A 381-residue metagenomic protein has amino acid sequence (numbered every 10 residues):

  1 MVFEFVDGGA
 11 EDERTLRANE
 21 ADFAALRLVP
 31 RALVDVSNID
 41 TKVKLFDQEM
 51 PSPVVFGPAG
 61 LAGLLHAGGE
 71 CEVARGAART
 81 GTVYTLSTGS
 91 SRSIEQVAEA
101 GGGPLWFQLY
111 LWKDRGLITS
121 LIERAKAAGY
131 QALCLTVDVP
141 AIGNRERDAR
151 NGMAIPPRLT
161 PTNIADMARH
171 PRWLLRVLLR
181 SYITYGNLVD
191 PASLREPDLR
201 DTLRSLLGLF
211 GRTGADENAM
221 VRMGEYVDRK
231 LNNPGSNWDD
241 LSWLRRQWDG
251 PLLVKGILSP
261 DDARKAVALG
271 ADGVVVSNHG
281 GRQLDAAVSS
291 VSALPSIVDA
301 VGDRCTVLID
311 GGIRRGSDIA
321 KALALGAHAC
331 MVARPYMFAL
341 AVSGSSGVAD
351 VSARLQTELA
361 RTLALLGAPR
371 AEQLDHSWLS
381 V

Functional and structural regions predicted by a protein language model:
M1-A141, L355-T357, L374-H376, S380-V381: N-terminal capping/small domains of soluble enzymes
M1-A24, S292-I309, I313-V381: Alpha/beta catalytic cores of nucleotide-metabolism and tRNA/nucleoside-modifying enzymes
M1-M50, P156-L159, A168-S236, E372-L374: An N-cap/entry alpha-helix motif that binds or orients negatively charged groups
F56, A77, L135, L244 (+5 more regions): Conserved, mostly hydrophobic/aromatic
L61, I142, R222-V227, N278-V288 (+1 more regions): Glycine-rich, proline-tolerant flexible connector loops at the mouths of alpha/beta enzymes
L65-E70, L86-P104, L111-L121, P140-G152 (+5 more regions): Active-site-adjacent beta->alpha loops and helix N-cap segments on the catalytic face of soluble alpha/beta enzymes
R79-V83, E99-L105, G129-Q131, Q247-P251 (+4 more regions): Glycine-enriched alpha-helix->loop->beta-strand junction motifs that scaffold or abut catalytic
V97-W106, P161, M167, N233-L252 (+2 more regions): Alpha-helix-loop-beta-strand connector modules within alpha/beta enzyme cores
